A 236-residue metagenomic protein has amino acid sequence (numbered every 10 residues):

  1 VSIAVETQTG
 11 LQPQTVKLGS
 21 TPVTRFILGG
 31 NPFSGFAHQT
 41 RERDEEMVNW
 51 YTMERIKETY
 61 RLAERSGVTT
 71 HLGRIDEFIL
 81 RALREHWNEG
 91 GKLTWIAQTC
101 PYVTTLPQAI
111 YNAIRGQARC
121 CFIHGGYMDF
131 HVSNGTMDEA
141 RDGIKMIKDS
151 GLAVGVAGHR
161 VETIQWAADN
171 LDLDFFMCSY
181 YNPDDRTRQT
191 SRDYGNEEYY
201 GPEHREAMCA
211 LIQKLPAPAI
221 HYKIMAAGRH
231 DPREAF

Functional and structural regions predicted by a protein language model:
S2-N88: N-terminal binding-site loop/beta-alpha segment at the start of enzyme catalytic domains that lines or forms
G10-T24, L106-G116, V161-D172: Short amphipathic alpha-helices and their capping/turn segments at secondary-structure boundaries
Q12, T40, R61-L62, C121 (+1 more regions): Short N-terminal helix-initiation segments at or just after the protein's N-terminus
T15-K17, V23-I27, T69-T70, K92-I96 (+4 more regions): Structural preference for beta-strand elements that scaffold enzyme active sites
G29-F33, F122-G126, C178-Y181: Short loop/turn segments at strand-loop or loop-helix junctions that form parts of catalytic or ligand-binding pockets
N49-N134: Active-site beta->alpha loop and helix N-cap motifs at the rims of alpha/beta catalytic domains
A97, P101-T105, Y127-F236: Beta/alpha (TIM)-barrel catalytic core signal, keyed to glycine-rich beta->alpha loops juxtaposed to Asp/Glu that bind
